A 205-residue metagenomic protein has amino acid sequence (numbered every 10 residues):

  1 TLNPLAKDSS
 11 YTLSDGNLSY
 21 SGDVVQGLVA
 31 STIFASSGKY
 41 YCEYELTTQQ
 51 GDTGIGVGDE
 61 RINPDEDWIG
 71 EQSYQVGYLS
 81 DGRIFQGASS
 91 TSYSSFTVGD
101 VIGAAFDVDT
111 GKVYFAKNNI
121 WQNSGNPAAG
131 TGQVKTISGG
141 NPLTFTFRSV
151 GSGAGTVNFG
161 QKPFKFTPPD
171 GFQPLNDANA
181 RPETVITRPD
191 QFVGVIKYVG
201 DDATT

Functional and structural regions predicted by a protein language model:
T1-T205: PRY/SPRY (B30.2) beta-sandwich protein-interaction domains and their adjacent Ser/Pro/Gly-rich low-complexity linkers
